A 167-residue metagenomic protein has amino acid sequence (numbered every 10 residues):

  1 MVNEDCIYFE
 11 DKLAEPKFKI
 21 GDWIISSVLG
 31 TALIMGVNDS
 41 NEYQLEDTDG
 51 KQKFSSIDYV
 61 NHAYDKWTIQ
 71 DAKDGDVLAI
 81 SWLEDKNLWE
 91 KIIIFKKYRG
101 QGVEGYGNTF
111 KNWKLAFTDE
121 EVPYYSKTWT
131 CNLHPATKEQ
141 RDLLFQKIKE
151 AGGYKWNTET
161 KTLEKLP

Functional and structural regions predicted by a protein language model:
M1-P167: Structural boundary micro-motifs
